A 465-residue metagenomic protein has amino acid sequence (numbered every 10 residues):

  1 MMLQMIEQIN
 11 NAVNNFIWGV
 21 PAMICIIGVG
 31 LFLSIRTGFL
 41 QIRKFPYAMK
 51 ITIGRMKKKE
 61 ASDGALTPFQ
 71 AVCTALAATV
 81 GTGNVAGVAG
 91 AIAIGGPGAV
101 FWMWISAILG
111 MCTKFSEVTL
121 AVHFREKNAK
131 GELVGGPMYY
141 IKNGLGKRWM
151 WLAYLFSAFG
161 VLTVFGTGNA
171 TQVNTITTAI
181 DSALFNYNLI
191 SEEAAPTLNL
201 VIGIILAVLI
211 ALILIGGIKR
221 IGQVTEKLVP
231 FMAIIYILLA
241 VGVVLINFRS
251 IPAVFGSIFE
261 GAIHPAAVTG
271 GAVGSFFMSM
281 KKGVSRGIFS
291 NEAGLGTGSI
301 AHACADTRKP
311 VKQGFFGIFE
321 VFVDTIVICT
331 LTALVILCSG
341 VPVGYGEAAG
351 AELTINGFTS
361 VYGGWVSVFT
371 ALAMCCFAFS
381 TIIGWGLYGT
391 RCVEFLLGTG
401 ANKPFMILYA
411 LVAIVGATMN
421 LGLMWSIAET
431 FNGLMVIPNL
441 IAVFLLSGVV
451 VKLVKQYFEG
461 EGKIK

Functional and structural regions predicted by a protein language model:
M1-T82, I92-A99, G110, L245 (+2 more regions): N-terminal alpha-helical transmembrane segments of multi-pass membrane transport and channel/translocase proteins
M5-I6, R36-Q41, G83-V88, P97 (+7 more regions): Transmembrane helix-loop junctions in multi-pass membrane proteins
C25-F32, T37-M49, V173-I180, L198-F259 (+2 more regions): Membrane-interface loop-to-helix entry segments
F32-S34, S106-G131, M138, K142-N174 (+3 more regions): Helix-loop-helix module between adjacent transmembrane segments
F39-L66, G90-I92, G96-V100, W104 (+5 more regions): Flexible loop linkers connecting adjacent transmembrane helices in multi-pass alpha-helical membrane transporters
K58-A65, G96-I105, N143-L155, N188-T197 (+2 more regions): Membrane-interface alpha-helices at helix entry/exit sites of multi-pass transporters
E60-I94, L120-G144, L155-V161, V273-F322: Alpha-helical membrane segments and immediately flanking helix-loop junctions that form or couple to the substrate/ion
F115-A129, V241-S257, P265-G271, C304-T307 (+2 more regions): Extracellular/periplasmic helix-exit of transmembrane alpha-helices
